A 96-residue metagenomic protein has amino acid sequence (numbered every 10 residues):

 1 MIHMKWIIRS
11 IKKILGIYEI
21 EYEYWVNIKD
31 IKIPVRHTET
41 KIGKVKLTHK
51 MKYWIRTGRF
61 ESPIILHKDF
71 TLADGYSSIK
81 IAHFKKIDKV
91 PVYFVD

Functional and structural regions predicted by a protein language model:
I2-D96: Short, charged/polar connector segments at secondary-structure boundaries
